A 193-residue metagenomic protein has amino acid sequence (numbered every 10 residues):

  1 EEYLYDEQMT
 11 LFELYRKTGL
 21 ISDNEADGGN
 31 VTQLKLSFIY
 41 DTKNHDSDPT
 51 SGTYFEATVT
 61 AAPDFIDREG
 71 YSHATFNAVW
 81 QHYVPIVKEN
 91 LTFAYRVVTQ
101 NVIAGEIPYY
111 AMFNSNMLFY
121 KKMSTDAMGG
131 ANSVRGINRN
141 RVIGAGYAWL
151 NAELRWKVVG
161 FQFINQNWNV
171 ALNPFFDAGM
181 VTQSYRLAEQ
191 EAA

Functional and structural regions predicted by a protein language model:
E1-K35, A127-N132: Gram-negative/organellar outer-membrane beta-barrel architecture
Y3-L14, N24, N90, K157 (+1 more regions): Outer-membrane beta-barrel transmembrane domain signature
N24, L34-S37, H45-I164, T182: C-terminal outer-membrane beta-barrel translocator/porin domains of Gram-negative envelope proteins and their
T53, W168-A171: Alpha-helical scaffolds flanking conserved acidic
